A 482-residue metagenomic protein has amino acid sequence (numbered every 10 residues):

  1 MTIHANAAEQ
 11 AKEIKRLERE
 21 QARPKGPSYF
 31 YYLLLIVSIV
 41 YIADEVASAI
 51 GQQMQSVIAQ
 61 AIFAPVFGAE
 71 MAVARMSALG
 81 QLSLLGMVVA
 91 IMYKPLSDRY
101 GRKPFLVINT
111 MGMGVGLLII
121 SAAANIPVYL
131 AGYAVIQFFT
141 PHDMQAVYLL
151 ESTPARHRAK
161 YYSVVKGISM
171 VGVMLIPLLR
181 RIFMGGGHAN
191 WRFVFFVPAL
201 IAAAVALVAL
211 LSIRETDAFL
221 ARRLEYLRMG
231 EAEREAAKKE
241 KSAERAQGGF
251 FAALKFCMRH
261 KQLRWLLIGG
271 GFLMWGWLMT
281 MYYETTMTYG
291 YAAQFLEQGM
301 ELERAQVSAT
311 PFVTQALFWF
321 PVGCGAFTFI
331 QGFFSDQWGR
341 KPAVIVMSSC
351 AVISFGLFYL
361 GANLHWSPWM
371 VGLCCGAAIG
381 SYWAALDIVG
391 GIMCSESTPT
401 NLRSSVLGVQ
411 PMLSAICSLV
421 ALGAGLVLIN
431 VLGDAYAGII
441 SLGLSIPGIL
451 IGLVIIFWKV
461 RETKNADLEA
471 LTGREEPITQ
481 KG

Functional and structural regions predicted by a protein language model:
M1-Q55: Cytosolic juxtamembrane N-terminal segment immediately preceding the first transmembrane helix of multi-pass
G51-Q53, H260-G325, A421-L422: Extracytoplasmic gate region of multi-pass secondary transporters
M54-V89: Extracellular/periplasmic helix-loop-helix junction of adjacent transmembrane segments in MFS-like secondary
A78-P95, Q145, F318-Q331: Central cavity-lining transmembrane alpha-helices of secondary-active solute carriers, predominantly the Major
V89-A124, W338: Conserved MFS/SLC helix-loop-helix module at the cytosolic interface between two early adjacent transmembrane helices
M111-A124, S349-H365: C-terminal ends and interior cores of transmembrane alpha-helices in multi-pass membrane transporters/permeases
P127-T140, P368-A385: Hydrophobic core of transmembrane alpha-helices in multi-pass small-molecule transporters, especially MFS/SLC-type
F139-T140, H157-G185, I201-A202, Q410-L422: Glycine-rich segments within core transmembrane alpha-helices of 12-TM secondary carriers
